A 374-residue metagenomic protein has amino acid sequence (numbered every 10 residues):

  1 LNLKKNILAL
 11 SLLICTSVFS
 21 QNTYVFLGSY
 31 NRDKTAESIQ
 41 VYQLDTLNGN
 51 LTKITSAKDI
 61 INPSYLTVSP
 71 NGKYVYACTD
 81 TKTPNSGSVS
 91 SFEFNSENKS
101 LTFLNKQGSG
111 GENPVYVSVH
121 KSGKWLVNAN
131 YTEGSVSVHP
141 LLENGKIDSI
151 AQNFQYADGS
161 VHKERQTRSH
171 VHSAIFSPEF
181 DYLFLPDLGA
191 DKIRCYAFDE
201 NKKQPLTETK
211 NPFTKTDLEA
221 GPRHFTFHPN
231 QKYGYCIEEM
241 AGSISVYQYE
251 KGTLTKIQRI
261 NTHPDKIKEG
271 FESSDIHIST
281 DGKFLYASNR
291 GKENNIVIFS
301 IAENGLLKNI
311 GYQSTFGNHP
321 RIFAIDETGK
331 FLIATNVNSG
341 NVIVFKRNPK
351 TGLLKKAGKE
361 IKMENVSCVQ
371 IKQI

Functional and structural regions predicted by a protein language model:
L1-Y24: Bacterial Sec-dependent N-terminal signal peptides
N31-K34, D80-N85, T132-S135, A190-K192 (+3 more regions): Short glycine/acidic-enriched loop and turn motifs that connect beta-strands
T35, I60-P70, G110-K121, A157-F180 (+4 more regions): Beta-rich, blade/repeat-based domains predominating in secreted/periplasmic proteins but also intracellular
Y42-G49, F92-K99, H139-D148, Y196-P205 (+3 more regions): Short loop/turn segments immediately following beta-strands, especially the blade-tip and inter-blade linker loops
T52-K58, T102-Q107, D158-E164, T209-K215 (+3 more regions): A short beta-strand motif characteristic of beta-propeller blades
S100-S173: Asp-box/WD-like beta-propeller blade repeats and closely related beta-sheet repeat scaffolds
E272-A334: Loop/turn-rich, solvent-exposed surfaces of beta-rich toroidal or solenoidal domains
